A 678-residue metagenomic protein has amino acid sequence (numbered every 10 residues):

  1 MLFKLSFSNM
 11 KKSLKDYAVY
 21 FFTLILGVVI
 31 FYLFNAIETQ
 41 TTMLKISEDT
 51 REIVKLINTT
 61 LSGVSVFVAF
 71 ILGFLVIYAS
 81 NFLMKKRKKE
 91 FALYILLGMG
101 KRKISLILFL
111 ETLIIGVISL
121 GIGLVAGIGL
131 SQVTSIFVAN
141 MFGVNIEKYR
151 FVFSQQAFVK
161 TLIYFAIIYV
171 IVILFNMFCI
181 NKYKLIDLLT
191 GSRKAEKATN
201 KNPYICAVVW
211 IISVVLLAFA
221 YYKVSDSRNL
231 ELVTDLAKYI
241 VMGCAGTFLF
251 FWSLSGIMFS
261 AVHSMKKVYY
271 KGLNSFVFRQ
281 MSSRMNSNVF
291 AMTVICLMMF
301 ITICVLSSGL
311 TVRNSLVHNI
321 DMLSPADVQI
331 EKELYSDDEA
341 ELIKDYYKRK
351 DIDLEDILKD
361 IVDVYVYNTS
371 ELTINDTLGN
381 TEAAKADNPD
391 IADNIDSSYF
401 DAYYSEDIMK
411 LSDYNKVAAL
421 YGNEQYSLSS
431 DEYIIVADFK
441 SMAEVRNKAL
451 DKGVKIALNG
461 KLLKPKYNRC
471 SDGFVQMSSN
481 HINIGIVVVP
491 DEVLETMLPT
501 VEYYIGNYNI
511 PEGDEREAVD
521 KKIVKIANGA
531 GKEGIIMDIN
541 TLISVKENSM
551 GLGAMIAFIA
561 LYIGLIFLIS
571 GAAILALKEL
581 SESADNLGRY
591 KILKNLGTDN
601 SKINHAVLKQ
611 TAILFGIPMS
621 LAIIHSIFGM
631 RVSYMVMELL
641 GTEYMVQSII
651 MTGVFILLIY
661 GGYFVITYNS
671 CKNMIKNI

Functional and structural regions predicted by a protein language model:
M1-V28, E196-I212, L216, W252-M299 (+1 more regions): N-terminal Sec/SRP start-transfer signal
L2-K4, Y183-A198, A584-D585, N673-I678: Short cytosolic juxtamembrane segments of multi-pass membrane proteins
L14-Y20, L108-A126, L162, A166 (+3 more regions): Selective transmembrane-helix segments that form parts of the transport pathway or gating/packing helices in multipass
K15-F22, L33-F67, L83-K85, Y94 (+5 more regions): Peri-transmembrane interface segments
V29-G63, F137, G246, S253-L254 (+4 more regions): Alpha-helical transmembrane segments
V29-M43, Y78-F82, I115-V144, A157-K182 (+6 more regions): Small-residue-rich transmembrane alpha-helices
I320-A554: Nucleotide-cofactor and metal-assisted catalytic machinery
